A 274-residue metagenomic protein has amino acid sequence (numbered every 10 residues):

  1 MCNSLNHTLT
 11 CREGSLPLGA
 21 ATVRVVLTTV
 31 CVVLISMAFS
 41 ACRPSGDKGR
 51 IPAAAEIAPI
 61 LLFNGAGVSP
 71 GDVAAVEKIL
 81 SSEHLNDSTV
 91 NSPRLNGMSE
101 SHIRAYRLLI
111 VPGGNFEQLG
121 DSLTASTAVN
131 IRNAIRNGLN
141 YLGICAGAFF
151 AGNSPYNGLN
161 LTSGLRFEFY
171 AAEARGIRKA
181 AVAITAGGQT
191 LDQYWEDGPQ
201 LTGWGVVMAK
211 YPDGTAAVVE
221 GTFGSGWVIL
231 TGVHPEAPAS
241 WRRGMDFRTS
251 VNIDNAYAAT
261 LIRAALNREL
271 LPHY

Functional and structural regions predicted by a protein language model:
M1-V23: N-terminal secretory signal peptides that target proteins for export/translocation
A38-A41: C-terminal motif of bacterial Sec signal peptides marking the signal peptidase cleavage site
R43-S45: Bacterial signal peptide processing site
G49-A55, R132, G158, P235-Y274: Extracellular ligand-binding/catalytic regions of CAZymes and related secreted enzymes and adhesion modules
L62-P155: Helical hinge/lid and interdomain linker segments adjacent to catalytic or ligand-binding clefts that mediate domain
G67-V68, N115-F116, A148-F150, R166 (+3 more regions): Short, solvent-exposed loop/turn segments at secondary-structure junctions
R136, G152-T190: Class I SAM-dependent methyltransferase SAM-binding "motif I" and its flanking Rossmann-like core
E173-R242, H273-Y274: Catalytic beta-strand/loop cores that center a nucleophilic Ser/Cys/Thr and support acyl-enzyme chemistry
